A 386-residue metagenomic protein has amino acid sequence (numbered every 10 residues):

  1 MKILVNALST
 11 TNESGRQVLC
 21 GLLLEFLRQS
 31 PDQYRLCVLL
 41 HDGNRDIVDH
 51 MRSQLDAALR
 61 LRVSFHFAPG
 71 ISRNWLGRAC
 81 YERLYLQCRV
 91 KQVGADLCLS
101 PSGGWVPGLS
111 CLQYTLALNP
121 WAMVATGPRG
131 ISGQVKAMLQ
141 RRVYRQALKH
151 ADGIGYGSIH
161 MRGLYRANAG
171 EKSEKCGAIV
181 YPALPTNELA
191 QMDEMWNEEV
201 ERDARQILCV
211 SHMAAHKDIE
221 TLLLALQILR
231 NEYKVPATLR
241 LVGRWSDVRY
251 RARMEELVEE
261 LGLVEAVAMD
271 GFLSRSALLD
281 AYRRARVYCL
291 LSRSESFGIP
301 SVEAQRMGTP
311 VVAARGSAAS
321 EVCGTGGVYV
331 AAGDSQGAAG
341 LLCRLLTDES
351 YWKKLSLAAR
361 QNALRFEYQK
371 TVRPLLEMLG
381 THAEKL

Functional and structural regions predicted by a protein language model:
L4-V5, E199-K217, L223-L226, R240: Conserved donor-binding/catalytic core segment of Leloir-type glycosyltransferases
E13-L24, A214-R230, R249-A252, Q336: A conserved mid-protein helix/loop that constitutes part of the nucleotide-sugar donor-binding site
C37-R45, T238-E255, G271: Glycosyltransferase donor-sugar binding loop
R83, V90, L273, D280-A285: Short alpha-helical donor nucleotide-sugar binding micro-motif in glycosyltransferases
Q87-C88, Q134-I154: Membrane-proximal helix-turn-helix segments that form the acceptor-binding/catalytic region of lipid-linked
D247-R251, L263-S274, A281, V328-Y329: Active-site donor-binding acidic/aromatic loop of nucleotide-activated sugar and phosphosugar transferases involved
R293: Aromatic "clamp/platform" in nucleotide-sugar-dependent glycosyltransferases that forms part of the donor/acceptor
V328-S335, R344-E349: Conserved acidic donor-binding segment of nucleotide-sugar-dependent glycosyltransferases
